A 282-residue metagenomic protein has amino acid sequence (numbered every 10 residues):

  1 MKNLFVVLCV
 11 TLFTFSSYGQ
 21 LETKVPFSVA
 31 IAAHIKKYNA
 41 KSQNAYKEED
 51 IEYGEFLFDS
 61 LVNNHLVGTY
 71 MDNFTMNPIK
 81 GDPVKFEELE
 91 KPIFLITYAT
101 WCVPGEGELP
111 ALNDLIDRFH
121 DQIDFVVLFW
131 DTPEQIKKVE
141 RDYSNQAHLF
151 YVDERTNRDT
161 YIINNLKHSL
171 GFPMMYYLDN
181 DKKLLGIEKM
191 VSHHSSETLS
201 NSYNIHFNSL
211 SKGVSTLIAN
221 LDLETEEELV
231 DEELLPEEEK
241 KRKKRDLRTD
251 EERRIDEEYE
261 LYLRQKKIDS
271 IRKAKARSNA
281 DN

Functional and structural regions predicted by a protein language model:
M1-V25: Bacterial Sec-dependent N-terminal signal peptides
L21-Y38: Short N-terminal segments immediately surrounding and downstream of signal-peptide cleavage
K47-V84: N-terminal "domain-start" segment that seeds a small globular fold
V84-E106, P110-L112: Short active-site neighborhood of thiol/selenol oxidoreductases, capturing the structured segment around
G107-N145, T156-I163: Structural microenvironment flanking redox-active thiols in thiol-disulfide oxidoreductases
Y143-N180: Short, internal strand/loop/helix patches that form the active-site neighborhood or redox-interaction surface
F172-E251: Thiol-/selenol-based redox modules, centered on thioredoxin-like and closely related oxidoreductase domains
L247-R277: Long, low-complexity, compositionally biased polyampholytic IDRs enriched for Lys/Glu and Gln/Arg
